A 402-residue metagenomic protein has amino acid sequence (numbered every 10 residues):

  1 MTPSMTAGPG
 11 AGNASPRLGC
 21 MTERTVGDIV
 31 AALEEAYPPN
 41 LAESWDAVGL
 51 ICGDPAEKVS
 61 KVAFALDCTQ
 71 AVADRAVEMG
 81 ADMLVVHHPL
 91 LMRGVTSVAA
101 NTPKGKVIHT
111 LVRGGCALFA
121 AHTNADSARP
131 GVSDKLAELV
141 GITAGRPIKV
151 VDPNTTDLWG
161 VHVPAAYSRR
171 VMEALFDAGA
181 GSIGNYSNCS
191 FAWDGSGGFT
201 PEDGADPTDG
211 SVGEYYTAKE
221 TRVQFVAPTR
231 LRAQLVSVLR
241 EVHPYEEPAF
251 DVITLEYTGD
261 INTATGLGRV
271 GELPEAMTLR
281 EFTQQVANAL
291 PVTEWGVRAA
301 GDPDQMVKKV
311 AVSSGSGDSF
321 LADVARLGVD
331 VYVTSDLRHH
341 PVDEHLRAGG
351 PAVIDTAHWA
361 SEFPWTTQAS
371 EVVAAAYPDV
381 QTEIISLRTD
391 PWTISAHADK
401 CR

Functional and structural regions predicted by a protein language model:
T2-R402: Hydrophobic structural segments
